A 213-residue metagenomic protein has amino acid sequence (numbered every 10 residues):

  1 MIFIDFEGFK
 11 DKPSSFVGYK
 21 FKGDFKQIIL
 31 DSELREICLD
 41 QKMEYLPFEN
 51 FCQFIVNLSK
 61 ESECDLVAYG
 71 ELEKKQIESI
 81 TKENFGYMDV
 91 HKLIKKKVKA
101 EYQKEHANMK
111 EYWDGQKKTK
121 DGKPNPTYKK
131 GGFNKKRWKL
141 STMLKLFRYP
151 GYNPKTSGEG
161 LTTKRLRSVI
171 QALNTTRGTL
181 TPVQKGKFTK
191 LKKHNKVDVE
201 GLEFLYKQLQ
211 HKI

Functional and structural regions predicted by a protein language model:
M1-F9, N195: Two-metal-ion RNase H-like nuclease active-site motif
I4, D11, Y19-K22, F85-K92 (+1 more regions): Selected N-terminal structured segments and early membrane-anchoring regions
K10-E36: RNase H-like nuclease fold core
S32-P150: Conserved DEDDh/DEDDy metal-dependent 3′-5′ exonuclease domain
G122-N134, M143-I213: Acidic, Mg2+-coordinating catalytic module of metal-dependent nucleases/exonucleases that use a two-metal-ion mechanism
